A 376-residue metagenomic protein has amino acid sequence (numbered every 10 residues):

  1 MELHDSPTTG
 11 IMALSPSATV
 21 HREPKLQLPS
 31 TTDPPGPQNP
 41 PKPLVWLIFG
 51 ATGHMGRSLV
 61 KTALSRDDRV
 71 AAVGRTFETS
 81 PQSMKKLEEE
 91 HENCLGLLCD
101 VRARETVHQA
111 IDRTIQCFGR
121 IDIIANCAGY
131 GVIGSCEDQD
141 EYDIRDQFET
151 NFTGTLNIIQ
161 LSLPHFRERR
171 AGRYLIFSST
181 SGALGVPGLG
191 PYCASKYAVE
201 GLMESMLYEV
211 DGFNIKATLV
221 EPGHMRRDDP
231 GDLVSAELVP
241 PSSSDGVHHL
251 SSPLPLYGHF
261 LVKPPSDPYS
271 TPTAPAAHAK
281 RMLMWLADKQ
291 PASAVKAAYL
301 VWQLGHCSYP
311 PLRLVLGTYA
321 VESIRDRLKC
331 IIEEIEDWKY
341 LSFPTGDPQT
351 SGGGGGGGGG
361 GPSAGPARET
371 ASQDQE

Functional and structural regions predicted by a protein language model:
T52-G53: Conserved glycine-rich cofactor-binding loop
L64-Q82: Conserved glycine-rich Rossmann-like NAD(P)H-binding loop of the short-chain dehydrogenase/reductase
C99-Q109, E141: The beta1-alpha1 cofactor-binding region of Rossmann-like NAD(H)/NADP(H)-dependent oxidoreductases
S135-C136, D140-R145: Substrate-binding pocket helix/loop in short-chain dehydrogenase/reductase
I159, S195: Active-site helix of classical SDR
S179: Residue(s) in the substrate-gating loop at a strand-loop-helix junction that position the organic substrate next
G212-P310: SDR active-site lid
